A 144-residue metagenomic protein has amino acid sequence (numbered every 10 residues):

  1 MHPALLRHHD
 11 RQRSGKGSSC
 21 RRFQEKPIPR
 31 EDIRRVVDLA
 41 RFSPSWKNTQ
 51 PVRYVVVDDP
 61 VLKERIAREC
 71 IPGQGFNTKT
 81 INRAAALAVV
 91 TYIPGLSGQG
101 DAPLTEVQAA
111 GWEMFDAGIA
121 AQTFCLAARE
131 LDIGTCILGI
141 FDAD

Functional and structural regions predicted by a protein language model:
M1-D144: Acidic, surface-exposed loops and disordered segments
